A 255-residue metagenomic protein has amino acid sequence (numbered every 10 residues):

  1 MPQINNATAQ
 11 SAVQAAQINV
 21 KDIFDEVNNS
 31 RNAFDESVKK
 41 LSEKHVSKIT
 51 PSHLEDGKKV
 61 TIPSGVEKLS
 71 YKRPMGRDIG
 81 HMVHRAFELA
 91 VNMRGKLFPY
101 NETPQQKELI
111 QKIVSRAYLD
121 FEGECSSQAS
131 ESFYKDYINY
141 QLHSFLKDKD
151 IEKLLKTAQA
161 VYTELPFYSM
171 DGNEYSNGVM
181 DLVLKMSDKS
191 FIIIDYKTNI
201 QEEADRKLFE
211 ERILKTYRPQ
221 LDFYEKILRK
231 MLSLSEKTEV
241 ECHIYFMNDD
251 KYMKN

Functional and structural regions predicted by a protein language model:
M1-M180, L184-M186, Y217-K226, K230 (+1 more regions): Nuclease catalytic cores
G178-E202: Active-site-adjacent "gating/activation" loops or surface patches in catalytic cores
Y196-I213, M247: Short beta-strand-loop-alpha-helix junction that forms the active-site gateway of nucleic-acid-processing nucleases
R212, L221, L234: C-terminal interaction modules of eukaryotic adaptor/scaffold proteins
K237-E239: Short secondary-structure junction motifs
K251-N255: Short, low-complexity, polybasic intrinsically disordered segments
